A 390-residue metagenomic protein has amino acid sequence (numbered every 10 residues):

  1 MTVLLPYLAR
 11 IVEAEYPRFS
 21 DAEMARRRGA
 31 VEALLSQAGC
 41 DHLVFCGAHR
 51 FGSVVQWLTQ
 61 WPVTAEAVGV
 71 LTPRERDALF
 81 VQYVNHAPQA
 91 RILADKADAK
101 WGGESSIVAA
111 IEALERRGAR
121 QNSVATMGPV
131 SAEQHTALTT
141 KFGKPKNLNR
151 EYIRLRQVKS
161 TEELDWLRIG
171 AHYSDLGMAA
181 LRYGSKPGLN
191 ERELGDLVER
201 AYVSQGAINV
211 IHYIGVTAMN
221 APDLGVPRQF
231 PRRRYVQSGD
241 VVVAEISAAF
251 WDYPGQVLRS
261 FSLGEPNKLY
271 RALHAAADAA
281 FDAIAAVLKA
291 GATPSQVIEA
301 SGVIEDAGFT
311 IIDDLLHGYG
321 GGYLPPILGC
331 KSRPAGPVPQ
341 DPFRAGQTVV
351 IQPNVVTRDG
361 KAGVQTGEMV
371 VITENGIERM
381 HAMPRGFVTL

Functional and structural regions predicted by a protein language model:
M1-L390: Active-site neighborhoods and metal-handling regions in enzymes and metal-associated proteins
